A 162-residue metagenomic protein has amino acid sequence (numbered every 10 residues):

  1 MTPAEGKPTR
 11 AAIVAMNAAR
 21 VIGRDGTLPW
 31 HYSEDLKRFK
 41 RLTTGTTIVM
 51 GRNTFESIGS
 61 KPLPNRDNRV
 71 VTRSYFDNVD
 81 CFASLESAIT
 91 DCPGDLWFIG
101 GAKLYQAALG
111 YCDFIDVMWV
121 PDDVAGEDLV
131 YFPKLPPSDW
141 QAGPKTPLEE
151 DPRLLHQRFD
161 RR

Functional and structural regions predicted by a protein language model:
T2-R162: Enzymes that bind and transform nitrogen-containing heteroaromatic metabolites
